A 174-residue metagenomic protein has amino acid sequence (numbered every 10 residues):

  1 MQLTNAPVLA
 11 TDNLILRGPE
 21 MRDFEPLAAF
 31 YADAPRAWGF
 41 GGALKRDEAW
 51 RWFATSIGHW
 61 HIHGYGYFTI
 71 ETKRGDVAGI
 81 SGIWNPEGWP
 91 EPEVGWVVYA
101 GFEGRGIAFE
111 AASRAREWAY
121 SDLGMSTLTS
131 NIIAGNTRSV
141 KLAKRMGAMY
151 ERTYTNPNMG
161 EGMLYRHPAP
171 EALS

Functional and structural regions predicted by a protein language model:
M1-G39, A54, Y67-S174: Acyl-donor (CoA/ACP) binding surface of acyl/acetyltransferases
K45-G64: Active-site rim helix/loop that mediates acceptor-substrate recognition in acyltransferases
